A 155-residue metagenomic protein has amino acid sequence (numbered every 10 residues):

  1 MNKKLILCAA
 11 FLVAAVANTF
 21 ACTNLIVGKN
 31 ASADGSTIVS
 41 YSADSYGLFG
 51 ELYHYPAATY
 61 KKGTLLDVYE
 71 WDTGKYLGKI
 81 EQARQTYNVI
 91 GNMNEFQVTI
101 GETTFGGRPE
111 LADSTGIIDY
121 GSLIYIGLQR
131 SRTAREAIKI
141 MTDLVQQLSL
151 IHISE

Functional and structural regions predicted by a protein language model:
M1-N2: N-terminal secretory signal peptides that target proteins for export/translocation
L5-A15: Sec-dependent N-terminal signal peptides
V16-A21: Sec/Tat signal peptide C-region and signal peptidase I cleavage site
C22-D119, I140-S154: A contiguous strand-loop segment
D113, S122-S131: Second-shell loop/turn segments in exported
R130-I138: Short, charged, surface-exposed loops that flank catalytic or proteolytic processing sites
